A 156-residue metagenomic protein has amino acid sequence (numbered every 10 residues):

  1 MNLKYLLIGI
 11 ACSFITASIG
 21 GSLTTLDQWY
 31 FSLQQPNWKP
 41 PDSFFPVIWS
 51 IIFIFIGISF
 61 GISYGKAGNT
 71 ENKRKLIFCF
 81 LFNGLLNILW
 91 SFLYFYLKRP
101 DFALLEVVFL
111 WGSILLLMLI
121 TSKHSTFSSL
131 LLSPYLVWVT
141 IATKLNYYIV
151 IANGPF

Functional and structural regions predicted by a protein language model:
M1, Y64-R74, S122-S129: Membrane-interface helix-boundary motifs at transmembrane edges
M1-A11: N-terminal membrane topogenic signal
S13-Q28: Alpha-helical transmembrane segments of multi-pass membrane proteins
T25-K39, N153-F156: Membrane-interface helix termini and inter-helical loops of multi-pass transporters
P40-I54, R99-L110: Membrane-interface loop-to-helix entry segments
I58-S91: Helix-adjacent hinge/juxtasegments
W90-F102, K123, V150-G154: Membrane-interface helix caps and helix-loop-helix hairpins in membrane proteins
H124-F156: Terminal transmembrane helical module of multi-pass membrane proteins
